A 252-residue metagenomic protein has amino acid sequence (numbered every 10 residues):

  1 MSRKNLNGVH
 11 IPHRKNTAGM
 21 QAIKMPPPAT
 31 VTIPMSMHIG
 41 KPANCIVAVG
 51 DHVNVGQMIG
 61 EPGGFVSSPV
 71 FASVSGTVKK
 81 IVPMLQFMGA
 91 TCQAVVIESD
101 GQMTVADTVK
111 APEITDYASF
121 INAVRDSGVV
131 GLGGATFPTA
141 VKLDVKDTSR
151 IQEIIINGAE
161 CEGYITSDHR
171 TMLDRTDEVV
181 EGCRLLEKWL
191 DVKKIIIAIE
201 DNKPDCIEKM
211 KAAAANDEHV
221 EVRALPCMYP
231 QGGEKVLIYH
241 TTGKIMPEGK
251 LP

Functional and structural regions predicted by a protein language model:
M1-I46, V96: N-terminal, Lys/Arg-enriched amphipathic/low-complexity engagement segments that precede the first folded domain
A48-E61, K80: Short, well-structured beta-strand-loop connectors
E61-S73, F87-T91, V105-A106: Short, Lys/Arg- and Gly-enriched loop/turn segments at beta-strand edges
G76-V78: Conserved hydrophobic positions within beta-strands
K80, L85-F137, K146-T148, P204: Acidic low-complexity segments
G131, I154-D168: Gly-rich Lys/Arg/Thr-decorated short loops/hinges at beta-loop-alpha junctions or inter-strand turns that position
L173-W189: Histidine-anchored nucleotide/phosphate-binding helix
K193-P252: Hydrophobic alpha-helical positions that pack around
